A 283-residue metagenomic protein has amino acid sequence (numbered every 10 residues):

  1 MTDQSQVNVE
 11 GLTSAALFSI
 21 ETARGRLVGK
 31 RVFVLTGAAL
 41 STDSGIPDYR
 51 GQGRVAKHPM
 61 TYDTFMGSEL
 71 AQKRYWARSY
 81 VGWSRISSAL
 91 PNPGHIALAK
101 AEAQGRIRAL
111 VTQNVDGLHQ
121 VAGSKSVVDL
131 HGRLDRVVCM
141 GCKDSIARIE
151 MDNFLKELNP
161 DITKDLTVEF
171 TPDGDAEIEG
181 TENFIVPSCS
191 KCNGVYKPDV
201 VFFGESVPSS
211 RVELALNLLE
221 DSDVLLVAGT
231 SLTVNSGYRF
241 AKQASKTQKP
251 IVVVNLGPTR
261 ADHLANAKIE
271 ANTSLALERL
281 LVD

Functional and structural regions predicted by a protein language model:
M1-D283: Conserved catalytic core of sirtuin-type NAD+-dependent deacylases
